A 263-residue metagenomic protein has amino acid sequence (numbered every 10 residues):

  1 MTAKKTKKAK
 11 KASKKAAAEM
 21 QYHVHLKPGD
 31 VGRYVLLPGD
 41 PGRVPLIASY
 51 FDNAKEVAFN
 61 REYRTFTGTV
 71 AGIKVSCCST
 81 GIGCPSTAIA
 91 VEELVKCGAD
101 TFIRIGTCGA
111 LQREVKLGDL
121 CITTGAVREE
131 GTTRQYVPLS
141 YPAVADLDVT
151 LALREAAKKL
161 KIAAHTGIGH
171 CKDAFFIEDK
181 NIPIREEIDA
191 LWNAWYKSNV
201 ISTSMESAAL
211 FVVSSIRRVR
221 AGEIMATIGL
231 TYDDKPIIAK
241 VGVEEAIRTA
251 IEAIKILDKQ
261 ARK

Functional and structural regions predicted by a protein language model:
T2-A152: Metabolite-binding pocket within alpha/beta catalytic cores that recognizes anionic/polar moieties
L37, P41-V44, G83-T87, P142 (+7 more regions): Generic structural signal for well-ordered, non-membrane alpha-helical segments in soluble metabolic enzymes
A54-F59, K161-I168, K259-K263: Flexible, glycine/charged-enriched surface loops at secondary-structure junctions
D100-T101, I201, R220: Short acidic/polar active-site loop segments enriched in Thr and Asp
A143-N199: Active-site rim beta-loop-alpha module in soluble metabolic enzymes
A152-L160, V213, T249-Q260: Generic non-transmembrane alpha-helical segments
A208-A239: Zn-dependent metallopeptidase/amidohydrolase metal-coordination segment
T231-K263: His/Asp/Glu-rich mid-to-C-terminal helical/loop segments that flank catalytic regions of hydrolases
